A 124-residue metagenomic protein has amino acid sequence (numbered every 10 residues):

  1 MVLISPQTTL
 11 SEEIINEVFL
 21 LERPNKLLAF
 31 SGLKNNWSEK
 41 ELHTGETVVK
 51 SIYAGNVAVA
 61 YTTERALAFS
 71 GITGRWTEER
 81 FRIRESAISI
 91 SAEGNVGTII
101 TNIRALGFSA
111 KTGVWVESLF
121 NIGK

Functional and structural regions predicted by a protein language model:
M1, N16-N25, S31-L33, S38-E39: N-terminal "mature head" segments of proteins
V2, N36-L42, R75-R80, V114-L119: A short beta-strand motif characteristic of beta-propeller blades
L3-E17, H43-N56, R82-N95, N121-K124: Repeated scaffold domains used in trafficking and secretory/extracellular systems, primarily beta-propellers
F19-L20, A58-V59, T98: Structural core positions within WD40/WD-like beta-propeller blades
P24-L28, T63-L67, N102-L106: Loop/turn residues immediately N-terminal
F30-G32, F69-G71, F108-A110: Hydrophobic/aromatic beta-strand positions that recur at structurally equivalent sites within the blades
F30-T62: N-terminal, post-signal-peptide region of Sec/Tat-exported proteins
R104-G123: Blade-level signature of beta-propeller repeat domains, shared across WD40, Kelch, NHL, RCC1 and BNR/Asp-box propellers
